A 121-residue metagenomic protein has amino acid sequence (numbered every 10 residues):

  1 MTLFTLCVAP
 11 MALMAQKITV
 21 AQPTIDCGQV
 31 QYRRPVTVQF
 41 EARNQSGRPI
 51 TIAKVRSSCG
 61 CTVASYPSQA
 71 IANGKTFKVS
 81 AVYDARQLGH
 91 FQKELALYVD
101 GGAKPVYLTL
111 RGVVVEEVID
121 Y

Functional and structural regions predicted by a protein language model:
M1-A12: Bacterial N-terminal signal peptides
P10-E41, S46-G47, G102-Y121: Long, low-complexity ectodomains and other extracytoplasmic segments of secretory-pathway proteins
I25, K75-A81: Short strand-edge motifs at loop-to-beta-strand transitions and within beta-strands of extracellular beta-rich domains
T37, K78, Q92-E94: Short, conserved beta-strand segments of beta-strand-rich sandwich/propeller modules, principally
Q39-R43, V82, A96: Short edge beta-strand/loop segments characteristic of extracellular beta-sandwich folds
G47-T76: Surface-exposed binding patches on compact interaction domains or structured appendages
D84-H90: Short, surface-exposed loop/turn segments at beta-strand-coil junctions that are enriched for proline with nearby
H90-G101: A short beta-strand micro-motif common to beta-rich folds, especially ectodomain repeats
